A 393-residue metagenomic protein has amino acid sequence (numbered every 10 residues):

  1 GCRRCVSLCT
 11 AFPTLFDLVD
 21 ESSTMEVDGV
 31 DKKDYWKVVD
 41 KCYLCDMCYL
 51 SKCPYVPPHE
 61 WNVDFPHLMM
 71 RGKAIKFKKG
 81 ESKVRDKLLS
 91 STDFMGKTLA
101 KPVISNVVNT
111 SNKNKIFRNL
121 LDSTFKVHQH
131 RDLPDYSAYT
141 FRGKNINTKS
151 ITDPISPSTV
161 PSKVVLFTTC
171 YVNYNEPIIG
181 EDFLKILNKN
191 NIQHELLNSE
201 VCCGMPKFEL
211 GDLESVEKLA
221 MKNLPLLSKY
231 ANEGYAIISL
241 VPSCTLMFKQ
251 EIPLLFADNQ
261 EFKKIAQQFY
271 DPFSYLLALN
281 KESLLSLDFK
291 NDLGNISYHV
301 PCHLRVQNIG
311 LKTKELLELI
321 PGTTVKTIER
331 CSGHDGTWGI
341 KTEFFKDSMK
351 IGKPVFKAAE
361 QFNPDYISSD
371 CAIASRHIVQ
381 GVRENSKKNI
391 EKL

Functional and structural regions predicted by a protein language model:
C2, V6, V39-L50, E200 (+2 more regions): Residues immediately within or flanking Cys/His clusters that coordinate Zn2+ in small zinc-binding modules
V6-K41, Y55-R85, I390-L393: Non-heme iron-sulfur electron-transfer modules
L8, S51, M247-F248: Residues that scaffold the ATP/ADP-binding catalytic core of kinase and kinase-like folds
D20, M25-V27, D46-M47, P161 (+1 more regions): Active-site-adjacent bridging/hinge elements
V38, Y43, P58, C170-Y174 (+1 more regions): Short, charged/polar micro-motifs that form catalytic or ligand-binding hotspots
Y49, P54-Y55, S91: N-terminal low-complexity, Ser/Thr- and acidic-residue-enriched intrinsically disordered segments
V63-L393: Iron-sulfur cluster-binding electron-transfer modules in prokaryotic oxidoreductases
